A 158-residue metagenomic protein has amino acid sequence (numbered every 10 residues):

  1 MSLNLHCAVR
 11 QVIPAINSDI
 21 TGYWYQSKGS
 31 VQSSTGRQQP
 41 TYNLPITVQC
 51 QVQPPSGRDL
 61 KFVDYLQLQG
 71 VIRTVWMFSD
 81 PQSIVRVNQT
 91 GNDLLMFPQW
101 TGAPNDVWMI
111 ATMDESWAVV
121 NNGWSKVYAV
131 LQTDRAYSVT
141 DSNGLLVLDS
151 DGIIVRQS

Functional and structural regions predicted by a protein language model:
M1-K28: N-terminal intrinsically disordered, low-complexity, charge/repeat-rich segments that act as generic
S2-N4, S27-S158: Short, conserved turn/kink motifs that form compact alpha/beta structural patches or helix kinks used as
